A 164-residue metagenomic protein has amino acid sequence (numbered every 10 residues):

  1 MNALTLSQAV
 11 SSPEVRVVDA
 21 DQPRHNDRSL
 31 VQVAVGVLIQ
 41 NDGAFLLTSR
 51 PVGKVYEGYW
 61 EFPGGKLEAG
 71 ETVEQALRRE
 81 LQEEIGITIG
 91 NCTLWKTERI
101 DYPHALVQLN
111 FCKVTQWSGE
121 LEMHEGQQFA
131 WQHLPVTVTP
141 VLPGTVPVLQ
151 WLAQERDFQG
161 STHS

Functional and structural regions predicted by a protein language model:
N2, T88, Q154-F158: HhH-family (HhH-GPD) DNA N-glycosylase catalytic core used in base-excision repair
L4-P23, T162: Intrinsically disordered, low-complexity terminal tails and inter-domain linkers enriched for S/T/G/P/D/E
E14-F45, K66, T97: Conserved N-terminal beta-strand and adjoining loop/helix that marks the start of the Nudix/MutT-like hydrolase domain
Q40, E98-L121, Q128: Active-site-adjacent beta-strand/loop module that shapes the phosphate/pyrophosphate-binding cleft
A44-E83: Conserved Nudix-box catalytic region and its N-terminal flanking loop in Nudix hydrolases and closely related
I87-T97: A short coil-to-beta-strand element that immediately follows conserved catalytic motifs
K113-T115, L121-R156: NUDIX/MutT-family hydrolases
